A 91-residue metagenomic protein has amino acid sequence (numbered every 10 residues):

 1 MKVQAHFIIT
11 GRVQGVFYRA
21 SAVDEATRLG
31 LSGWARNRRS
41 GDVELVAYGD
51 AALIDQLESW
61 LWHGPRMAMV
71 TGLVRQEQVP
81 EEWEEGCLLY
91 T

Functional and structural regions predicted by a protein language model:
M1-T91: Intrinsically disordered, low-complexity, mixed-charge
